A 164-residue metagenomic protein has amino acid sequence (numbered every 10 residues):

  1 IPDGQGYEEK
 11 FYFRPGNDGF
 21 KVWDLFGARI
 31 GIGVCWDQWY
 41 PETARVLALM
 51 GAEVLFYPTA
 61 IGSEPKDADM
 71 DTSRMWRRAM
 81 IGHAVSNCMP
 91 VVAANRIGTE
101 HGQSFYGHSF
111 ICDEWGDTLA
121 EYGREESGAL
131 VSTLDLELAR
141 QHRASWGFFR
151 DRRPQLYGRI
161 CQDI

Functional and structural regions predicted by a protein language model:
I1-V54, P58-T59, S63-R78, S145-W146: Active-site catalytic loop in hydrolytic enzyme cores
A52-Y57, M89-P90, H108: Conserved active-site beta-strand-loop modules that form the wall/rim of enzyme catalytic pockets and either contain
R77-I81, P90: Membrane-associated lipid acylation/remodeling enzymes share a hydrophobic transmembrane-juxtamembrane segment
P90-I164: C-terminal beta-strand edge segments of enzyme domains
